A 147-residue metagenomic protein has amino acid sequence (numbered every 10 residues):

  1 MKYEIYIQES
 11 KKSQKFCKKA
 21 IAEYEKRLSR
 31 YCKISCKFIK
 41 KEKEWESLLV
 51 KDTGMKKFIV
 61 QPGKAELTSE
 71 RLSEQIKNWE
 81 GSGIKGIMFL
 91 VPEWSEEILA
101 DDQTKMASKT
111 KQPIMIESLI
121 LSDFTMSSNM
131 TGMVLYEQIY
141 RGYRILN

Functional and structural regions predicted by a protein language model:
M1, C32, G54-M55, I114-I116: Short glycine-/polar-rich loops that comprise or flank the Walker A/P-loop and associated switch/sensor motifs
M1-L28: N-terminal beta1-alpha1 ligand-phosphate binding loop
S10-Q14, G63, T125: Short histidine/acidic/glycine/proline-rich micro-motifs that form metal- and phosphate-coordinating active-site loops
C17-I21, S69-S73, G132-M133: Conserved strand-to-helix beginnings and helix N-cap segments that scaffold or border functional pockets
R27-M88, E93-E96: S-adenosyl-L-methionine/SAH cofactor-binding core of RNA-modifying enzymes
E97-A100, S127-S128: Short active-site-adjacent structural elements
A100-I114: Intrinsically disordered, low-complexity terminal tails and inter-domain linkers enriched for S/T/G/P/D/E
T110-N147: Structured adenosyl-cofactor binding patch, chiefly the S-adenosyl-L-methionine
